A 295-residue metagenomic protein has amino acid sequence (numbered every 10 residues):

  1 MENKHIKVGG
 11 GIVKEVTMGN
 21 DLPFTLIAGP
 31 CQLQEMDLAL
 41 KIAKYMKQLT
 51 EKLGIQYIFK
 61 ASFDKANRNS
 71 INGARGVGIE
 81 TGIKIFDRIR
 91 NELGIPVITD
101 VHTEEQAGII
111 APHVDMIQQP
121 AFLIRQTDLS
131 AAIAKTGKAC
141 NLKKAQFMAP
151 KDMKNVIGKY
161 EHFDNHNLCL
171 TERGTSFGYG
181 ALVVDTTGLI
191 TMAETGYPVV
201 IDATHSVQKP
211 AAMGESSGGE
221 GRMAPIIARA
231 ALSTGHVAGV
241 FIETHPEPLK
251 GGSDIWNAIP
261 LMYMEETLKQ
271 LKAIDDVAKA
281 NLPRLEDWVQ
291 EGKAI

Functional and structural regions predicted by a protein language model:
M1-L26, K84, A278-I295: N-terminal amphipathic alpha-helix/helix-capping segment at the start of soluble metabolic enzymes
K14-L33, S62-N72, V200-M213: N-terminal small/glycine-rich loop or linker at the start of catalytic domains across soluble metabolic enzymes
P23-I27, G54-K60, P96-I98, D115-M116 (+4 more regions): Structural preference for beta-strand elements that scaffold enzyme active sites
L26-L38, Y57-I79, T244-S253: Glycine-rich, proline-tolerant flexible connector loops at the mouths of alpha/beta enzymes
Y45-L53, N72-I98, I133-A139, I190-V199 (+3 more regions): Alpha-helix-loop-beta-strand connector modules within alpha/beta enzyme cores
N72-E80, L93, M116-L123, Y179-T186 (+4 more regions): Active-site-adjacent loop and "lid" segments of alpha/beta metabolic enzymes
G78, E92-Q106, D115-D128, A139-P150 (+1 more regions): Catalytic beta/alpha-barrel core
T136-H245: Catalytic alpha/beta core domains of metabolic enzymes, predominantly
